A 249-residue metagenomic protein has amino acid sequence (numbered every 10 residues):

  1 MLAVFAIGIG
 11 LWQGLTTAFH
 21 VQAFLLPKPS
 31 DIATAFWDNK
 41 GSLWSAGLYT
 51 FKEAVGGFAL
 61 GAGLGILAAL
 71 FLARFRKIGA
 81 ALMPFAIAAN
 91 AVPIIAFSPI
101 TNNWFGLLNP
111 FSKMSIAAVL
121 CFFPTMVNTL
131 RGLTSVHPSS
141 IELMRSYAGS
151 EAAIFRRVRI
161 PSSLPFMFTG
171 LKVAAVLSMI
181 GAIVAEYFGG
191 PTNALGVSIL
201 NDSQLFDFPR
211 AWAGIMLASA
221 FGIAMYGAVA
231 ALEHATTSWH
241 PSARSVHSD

Functional and structural regions predicted by a protein language model:
M1-A18: N-terminal signal-anchor transmembrane alpha helix
A18-A62: Periplasmic/extracellular loop-to-transmembrane helix junction in inner-membrane transport proteins
G56-A86: Transmembrane-helix boundary motif in ABC transporter permease subunits
I87-P124, N128-G132: Generic hydrophobic transmembrane alpha-helix motif, especially the helices
S115-V119, A152-V184, A213: Transmembrane alpha-helices
T129-M167, G196-I199: Short cytoplasmic-facing helical segments at TM-TM junctions of multi-pass membrane proteins
L195-E233: Hydrophobic alpha-helical transmembrane segments of polytopic membrane proteins
E233-D249: Short cytosolic juxtamembrane segments of multi-pass membrane proteins
